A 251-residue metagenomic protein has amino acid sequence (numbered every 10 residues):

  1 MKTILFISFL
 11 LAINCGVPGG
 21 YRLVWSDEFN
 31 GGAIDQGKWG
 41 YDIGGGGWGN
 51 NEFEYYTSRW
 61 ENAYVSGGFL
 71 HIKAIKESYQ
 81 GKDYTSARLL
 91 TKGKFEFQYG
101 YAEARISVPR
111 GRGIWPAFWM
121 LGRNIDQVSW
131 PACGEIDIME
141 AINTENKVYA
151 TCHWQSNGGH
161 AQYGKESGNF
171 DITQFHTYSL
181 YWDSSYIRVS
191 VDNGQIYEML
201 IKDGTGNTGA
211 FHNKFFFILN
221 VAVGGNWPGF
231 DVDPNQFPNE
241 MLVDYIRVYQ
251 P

Functional and structural regions predicted by a protein language model:
T3-A12: Sec-dependent N-terminal signal peptides
C15-P251: GH16 jelly-roll
